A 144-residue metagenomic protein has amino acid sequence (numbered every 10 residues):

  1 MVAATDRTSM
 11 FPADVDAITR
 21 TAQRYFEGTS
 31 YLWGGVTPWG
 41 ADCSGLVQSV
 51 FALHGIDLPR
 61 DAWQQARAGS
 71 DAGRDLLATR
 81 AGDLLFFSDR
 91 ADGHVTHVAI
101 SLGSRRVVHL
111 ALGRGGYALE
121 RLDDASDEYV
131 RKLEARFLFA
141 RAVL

Functional and structural regions predicted by a protein language model:
M1, G82-D83: Loop/turn positions that initiate beta-strands
M1-R24: Boundary regions of SH3-family modules and the immediately adjacent low-complexity/disordered segments in eukaryotic
M1-V2, D92-V98: Short, Lys/Arg- and Gly-enriched loop/turn segments at beta-strand edges
D6-T8, V36, A72, T96 (+1 more regions): Aromatic- and glycine-rich peptidoglycan recognition patches
S30-A81: Catalytic cysteine-centered active-site loop
L84, A99: Short acidic loop-to-beta-strand element that houses the catalytic metal-binding Asp/Glu of nuclease active sites
F87-R90: Short, surface-exposed secondary-structure boundary micro-motifs
